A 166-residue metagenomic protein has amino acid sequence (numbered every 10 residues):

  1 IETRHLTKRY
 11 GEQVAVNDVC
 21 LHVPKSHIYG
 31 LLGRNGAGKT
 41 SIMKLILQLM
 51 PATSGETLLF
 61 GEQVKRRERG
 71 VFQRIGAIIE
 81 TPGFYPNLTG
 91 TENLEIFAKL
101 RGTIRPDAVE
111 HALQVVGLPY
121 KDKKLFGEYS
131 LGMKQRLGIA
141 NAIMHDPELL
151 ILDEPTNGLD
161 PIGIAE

Functional and structural regions predicted by a protein language model:
T3: Conserved catalytic Walker-motif region of ABC-type ATPase nucleotide-binding domains
K8-E166: ABC transporter nucleotide-binding domains
